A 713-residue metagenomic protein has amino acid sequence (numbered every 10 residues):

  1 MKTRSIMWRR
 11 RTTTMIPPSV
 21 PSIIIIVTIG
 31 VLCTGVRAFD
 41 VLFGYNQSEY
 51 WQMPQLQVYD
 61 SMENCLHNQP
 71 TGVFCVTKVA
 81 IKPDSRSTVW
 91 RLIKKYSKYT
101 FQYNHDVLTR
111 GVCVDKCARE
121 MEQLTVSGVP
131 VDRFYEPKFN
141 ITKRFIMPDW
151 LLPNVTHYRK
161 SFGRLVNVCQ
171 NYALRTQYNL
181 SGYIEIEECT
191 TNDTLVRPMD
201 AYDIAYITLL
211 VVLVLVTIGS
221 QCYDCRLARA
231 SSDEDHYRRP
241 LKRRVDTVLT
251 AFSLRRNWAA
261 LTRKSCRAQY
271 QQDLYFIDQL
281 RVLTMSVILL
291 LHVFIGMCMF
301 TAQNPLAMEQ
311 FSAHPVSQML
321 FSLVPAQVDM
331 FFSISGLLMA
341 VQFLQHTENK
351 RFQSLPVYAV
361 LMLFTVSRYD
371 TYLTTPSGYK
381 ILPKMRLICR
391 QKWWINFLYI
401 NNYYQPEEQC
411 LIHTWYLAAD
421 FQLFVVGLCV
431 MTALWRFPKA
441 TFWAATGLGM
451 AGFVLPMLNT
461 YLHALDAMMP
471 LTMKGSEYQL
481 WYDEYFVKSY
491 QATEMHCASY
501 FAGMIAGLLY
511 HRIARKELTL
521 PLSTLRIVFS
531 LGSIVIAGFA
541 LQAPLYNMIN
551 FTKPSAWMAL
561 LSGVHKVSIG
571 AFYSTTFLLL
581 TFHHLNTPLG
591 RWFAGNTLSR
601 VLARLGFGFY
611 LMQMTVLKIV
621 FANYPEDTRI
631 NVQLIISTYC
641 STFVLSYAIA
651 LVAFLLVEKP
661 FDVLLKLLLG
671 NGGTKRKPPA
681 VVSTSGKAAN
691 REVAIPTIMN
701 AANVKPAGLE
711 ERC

Functional and structural regions predicted by a protein language model:
K2-T284, L291-V328, F332, L338 (+15 more regions): Exoplasmic/lumenal regions adjacent to the first transmembrane segment of eukaryotic integral membrane proteins across
I26, T34, G296, M339-A340 (+8 more regions): Hydrophobic alpha-helical segments of integral membrane proteins
V211-V212, V216, F276-V293, Q327-V341 (+5 more regions): Conserved beta-strand->loop/alpha-helix structural units within folded catalytic cores of enzymes with alpha/beta
V212-L213, T247, A492-A506, R526-P660 (+2 more regions): Alpha-helical transmembrane segments of multi-pass integral membrane proteins
C225, C429, A622, L656-L668: Membrane-spanning helices that line or support transport/gating and their immediate boundary helices in channels
N304-P305, V316-F321, P325-D329, L337 (+3 more regions): A six-helix transmembrane bundle that forms the core substrate pathway of small-molecule transporters
Q345-K350, L434-K439, L509-S523, H583-N596 (+2 more regions): Membrane-interface junctions at the ends of membrane-embedded or membrane-associated helices
Q391-E408, W415-A418, V426-G570, V644: Aromatic-enriched alpha-helical transmembrane segments of multi-pass intramembrane proteins
